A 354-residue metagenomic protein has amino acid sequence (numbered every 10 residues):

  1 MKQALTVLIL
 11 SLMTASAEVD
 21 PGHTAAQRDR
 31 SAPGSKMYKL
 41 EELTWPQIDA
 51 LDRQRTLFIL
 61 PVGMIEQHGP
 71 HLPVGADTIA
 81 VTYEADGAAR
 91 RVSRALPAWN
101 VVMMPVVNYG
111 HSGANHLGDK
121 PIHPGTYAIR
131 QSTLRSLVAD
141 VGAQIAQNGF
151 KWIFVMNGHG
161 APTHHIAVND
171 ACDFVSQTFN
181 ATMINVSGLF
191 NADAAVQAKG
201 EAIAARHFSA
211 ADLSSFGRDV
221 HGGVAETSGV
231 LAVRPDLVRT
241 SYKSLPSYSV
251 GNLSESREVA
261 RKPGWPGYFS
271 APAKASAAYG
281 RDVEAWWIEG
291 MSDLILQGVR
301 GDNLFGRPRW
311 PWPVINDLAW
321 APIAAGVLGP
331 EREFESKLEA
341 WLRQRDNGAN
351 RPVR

Functional and structural regions predicted by a protein language model:
A4-A15: Bacterial N-terminal signal peptides
E18-W152, G158-R354: Extended, histidine- and acidic-residue-enriched regions that form the cofactor-binding/catalytic faces
